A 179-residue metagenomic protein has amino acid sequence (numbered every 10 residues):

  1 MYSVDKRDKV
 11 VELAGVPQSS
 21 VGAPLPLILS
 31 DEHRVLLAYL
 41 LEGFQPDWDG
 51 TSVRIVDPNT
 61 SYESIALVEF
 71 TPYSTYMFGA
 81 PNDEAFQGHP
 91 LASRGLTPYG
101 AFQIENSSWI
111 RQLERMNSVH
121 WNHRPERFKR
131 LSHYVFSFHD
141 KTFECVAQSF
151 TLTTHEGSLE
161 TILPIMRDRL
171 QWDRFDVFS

Functional and structural regions predicted by a protein language model:
M1-S179: Surface-exposed, interaction-prone regions used to assemble/regulate multi-protein complexes
